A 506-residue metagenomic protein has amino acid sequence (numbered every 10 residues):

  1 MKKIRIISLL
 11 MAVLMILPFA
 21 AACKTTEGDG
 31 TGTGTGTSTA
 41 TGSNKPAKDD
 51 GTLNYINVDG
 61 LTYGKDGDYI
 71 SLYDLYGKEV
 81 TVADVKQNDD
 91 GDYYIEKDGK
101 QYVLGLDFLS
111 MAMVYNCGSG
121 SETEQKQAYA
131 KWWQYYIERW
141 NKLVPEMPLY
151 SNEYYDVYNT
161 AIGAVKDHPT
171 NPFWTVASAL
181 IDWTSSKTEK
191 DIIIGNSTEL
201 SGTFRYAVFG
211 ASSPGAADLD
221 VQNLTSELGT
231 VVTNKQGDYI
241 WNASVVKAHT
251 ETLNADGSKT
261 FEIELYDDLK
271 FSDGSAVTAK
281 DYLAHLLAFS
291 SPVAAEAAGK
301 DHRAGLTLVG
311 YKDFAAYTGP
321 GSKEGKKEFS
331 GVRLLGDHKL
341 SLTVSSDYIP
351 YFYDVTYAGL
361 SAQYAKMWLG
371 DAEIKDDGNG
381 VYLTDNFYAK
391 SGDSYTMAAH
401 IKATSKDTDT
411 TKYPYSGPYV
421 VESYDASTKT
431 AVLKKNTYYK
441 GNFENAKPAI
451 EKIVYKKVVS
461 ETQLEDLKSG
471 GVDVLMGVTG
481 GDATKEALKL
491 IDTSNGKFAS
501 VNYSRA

Functional and structural regions predicted by a protein language model:
I4-K24: Sec-dependent N-terminal signal peptides of Gram-positive bacterial secreted proteins and lipoproteins
L17-T39, S43: Sec-dependent signal peptide cleavage junction
T52-D92, E96-G195, L200: Detector for C-terminal structural segments
D59-L72, E79-V80, P148, P172 (+1 more regions): N-terminal lobe/hinge region of extracytoplasmic solute-binding protein
E122-Q127, Q134, A248-L306, G310 (+3 more regions): Aromatic- and charge-enriched surface segment that lines or borders ligand/interaction sites
N223, T233-Q236, Y348, T356-P448 (+1 more regions): Gly/Pro-rich hinge or "lid" segments in bacterial periplasmic/extracellular proteins
A298-Y395: Surface-exposed binding/hinge segments that line and control ligand-binding clefts or catalytic entry sites
K406-D409, Y424, Y438-A487: Ligand-site clamp/hinge motif
